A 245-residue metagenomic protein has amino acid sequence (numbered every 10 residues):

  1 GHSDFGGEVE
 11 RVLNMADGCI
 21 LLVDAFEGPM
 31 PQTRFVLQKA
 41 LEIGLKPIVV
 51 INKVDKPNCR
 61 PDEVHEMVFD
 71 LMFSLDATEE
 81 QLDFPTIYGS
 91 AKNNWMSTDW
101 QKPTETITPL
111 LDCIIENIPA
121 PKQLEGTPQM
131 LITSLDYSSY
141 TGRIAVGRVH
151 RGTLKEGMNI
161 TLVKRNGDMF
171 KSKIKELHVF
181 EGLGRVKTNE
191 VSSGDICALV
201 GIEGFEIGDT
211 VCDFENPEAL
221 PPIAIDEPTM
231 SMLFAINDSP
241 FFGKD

Functional and structural regions predicted by a protein language model:
G1-D245: Structural and coupling elements of P-loop NTPases
